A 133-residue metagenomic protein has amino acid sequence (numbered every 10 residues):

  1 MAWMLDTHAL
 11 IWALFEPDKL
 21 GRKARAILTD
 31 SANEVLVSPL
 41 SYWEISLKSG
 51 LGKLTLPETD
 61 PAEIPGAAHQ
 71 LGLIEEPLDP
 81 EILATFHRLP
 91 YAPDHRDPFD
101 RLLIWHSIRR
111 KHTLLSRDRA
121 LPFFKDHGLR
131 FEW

Functional and structural regions predicted by a protein language model:
M1-S38, L51-G66, R110, W133: Short, well-structured N-terminal submotif of metal-dependent ribonuclease cores
T7-H8, I45, F86, S107: Generic structural signal for small/hydrophobic residues in well-ordered secondary structure, especially within
A9, S41-Y42, I82, L103 (+1 more regions): Alpha-helix capping/helix-boundary segments
I64-A92: Acidic catalytic patch
F99: Acidic donor-binding loop at a coil-to-helix junction in glycosyltransferase catalytic cores that engages
I104-W133: Acidic, PIN/NYN-like endoribonuclease modules and their adjacent C-terminal/linker elements
